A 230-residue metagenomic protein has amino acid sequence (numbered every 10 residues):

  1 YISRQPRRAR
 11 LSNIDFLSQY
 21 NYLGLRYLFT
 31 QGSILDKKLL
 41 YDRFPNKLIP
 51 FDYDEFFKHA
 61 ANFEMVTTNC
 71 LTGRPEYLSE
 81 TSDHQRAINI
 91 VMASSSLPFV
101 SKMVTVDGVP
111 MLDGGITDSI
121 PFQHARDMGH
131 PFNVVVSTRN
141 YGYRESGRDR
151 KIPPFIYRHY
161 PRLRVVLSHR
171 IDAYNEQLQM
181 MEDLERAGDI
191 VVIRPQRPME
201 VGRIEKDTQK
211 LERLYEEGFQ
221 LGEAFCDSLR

Functional and structural regions predicted by a protein language model:
Y1-F44, S79-A93, S137, Y141-R148: Patatin-like phospholipase
R8-L11, K47-N62: A short alpha-helix-loop-beta-strand transition element characteristic of N-terminal alpha/beta dinucleotide-binding
S18-L25, N69-T72, Y157-Y160: Short, basic/glycine-rich phosphate-binding loops at helix/coil junctions that contact nucleotide phosphates
R26-L35, R74-S79, V109-L112, V165-S168: Flexible, glycine/proline-enriched loop segments at strand-loop-helix junctions that form or flank small-ligand binding
P50, D118-S119, L178, T208: Structural motif corresponding to alpha-helix initiation and N-cap regions
D54-V136, Y141-R150: Active-site gating loop/helix substructures
P131-R186: Helix-centered, glycine/charged polyanion-binding patches within enzymatic domains that contact phosphate-containing
Q177-R230: C-terminal helical/tail subdomains of lipid-metabolizing enzymes
